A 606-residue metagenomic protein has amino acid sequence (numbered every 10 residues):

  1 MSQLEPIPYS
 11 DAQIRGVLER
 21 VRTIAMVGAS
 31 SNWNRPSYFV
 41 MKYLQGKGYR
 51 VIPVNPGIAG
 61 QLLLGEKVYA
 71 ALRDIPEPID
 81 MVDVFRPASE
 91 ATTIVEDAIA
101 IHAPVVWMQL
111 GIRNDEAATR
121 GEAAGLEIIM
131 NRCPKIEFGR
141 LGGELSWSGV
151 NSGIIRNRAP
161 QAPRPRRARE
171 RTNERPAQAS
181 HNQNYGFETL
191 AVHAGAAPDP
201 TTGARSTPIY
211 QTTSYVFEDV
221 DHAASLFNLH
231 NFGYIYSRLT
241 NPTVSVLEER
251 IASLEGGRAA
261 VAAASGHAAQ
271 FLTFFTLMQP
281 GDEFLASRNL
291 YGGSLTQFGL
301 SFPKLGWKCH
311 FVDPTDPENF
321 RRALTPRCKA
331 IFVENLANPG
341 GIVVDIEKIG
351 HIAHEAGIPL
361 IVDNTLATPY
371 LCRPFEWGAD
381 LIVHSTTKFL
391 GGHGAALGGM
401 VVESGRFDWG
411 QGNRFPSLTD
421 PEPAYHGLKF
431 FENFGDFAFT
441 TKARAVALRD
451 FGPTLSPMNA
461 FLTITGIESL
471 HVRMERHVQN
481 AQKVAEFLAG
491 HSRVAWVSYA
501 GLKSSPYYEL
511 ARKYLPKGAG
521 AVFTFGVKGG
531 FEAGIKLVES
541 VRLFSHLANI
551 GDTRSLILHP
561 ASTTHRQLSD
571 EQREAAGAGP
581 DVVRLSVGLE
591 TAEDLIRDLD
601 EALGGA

Functional and structural regions predicted by a protein language model:
N34, K42-L62: NAD(P)-binding Rossmann-fold cofactor-contacting core
A98-G121, G357-N364: ADP-ribose/adenylate-binding Rossmann-like module
L110-K135, T368-C372: Rossmann-fold NAD(P)-binding glycine/threonine-rich loop
R175-N241, E249-R250: N-terminal "arm"/small-domain region of PLP-dependent enzymes with the aminotransferase-like
S180-H181, A191-H193, A197-P200, A260-H491: Conserved PLP-enzyme active-site core in the AAT-like
D219-F271, G293-S301: Conserved N-terminal alpha-helix of the aminotransferase class I/II PLP-enzyme fold
R258, G299, K308-C309, P326 (+3 more regions): PLP-dependent enzyme catalytic core of the Aspartate aminotransferase-like
F451-T454, M458-A460, S469, M474-R476 (+2 more regions): Conserved small-domain helix->loop->beta segment predominantly found in fold-type I
